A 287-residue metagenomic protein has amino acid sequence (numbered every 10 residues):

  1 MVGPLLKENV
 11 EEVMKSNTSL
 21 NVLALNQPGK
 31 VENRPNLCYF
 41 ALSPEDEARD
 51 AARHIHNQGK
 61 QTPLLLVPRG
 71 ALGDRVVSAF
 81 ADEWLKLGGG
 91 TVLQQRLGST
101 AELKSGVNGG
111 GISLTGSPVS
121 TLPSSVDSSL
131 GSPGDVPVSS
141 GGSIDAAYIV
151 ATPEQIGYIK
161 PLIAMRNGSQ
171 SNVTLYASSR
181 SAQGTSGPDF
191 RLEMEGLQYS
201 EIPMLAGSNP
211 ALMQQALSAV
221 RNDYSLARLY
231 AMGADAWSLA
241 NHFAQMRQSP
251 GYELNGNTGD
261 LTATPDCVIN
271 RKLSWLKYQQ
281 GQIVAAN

Functional and structural regions predicted by a protein language model:
M1-L5, L23-L25, L64-P68, G116-P153 (+1 more regions): Periplasmic-binding protein-like
M1-V31: Beta-alpha junction/loop-to-helix N-cap segments that form part of ligand/metal-binding clefts
V31-H54, R191-P203: Short beta-strand elements at the ligand-binding edges of bilobed clamshell
R34-L37, L85-L122: Short beta-strand elements in bilobed, periplasmic/extracellular small-molecule ligand-binding domains
N36-L42, T62-G70, Q94-L97, G134-P137 (+4 more regions): Second-shell loop/turn segments in exported
L37, S117-L122, G142-A146, K160-A234: Extracellular/periplasmic periplasmic-binding protein-like sensory domains
Y39-G98: An alpha-beta-alpha
R180, A216-A286: Segments of small-molecule ligand-sensing domains
